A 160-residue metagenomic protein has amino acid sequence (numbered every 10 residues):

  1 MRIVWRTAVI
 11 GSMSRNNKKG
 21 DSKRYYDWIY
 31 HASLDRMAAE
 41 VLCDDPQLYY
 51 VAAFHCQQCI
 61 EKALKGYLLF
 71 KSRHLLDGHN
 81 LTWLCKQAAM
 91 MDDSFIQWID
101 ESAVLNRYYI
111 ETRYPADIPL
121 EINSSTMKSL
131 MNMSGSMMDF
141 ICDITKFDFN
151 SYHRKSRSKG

Functional and structural regions predicted by a protein language model:
M1-G160: Terminal alpha-helical segments
